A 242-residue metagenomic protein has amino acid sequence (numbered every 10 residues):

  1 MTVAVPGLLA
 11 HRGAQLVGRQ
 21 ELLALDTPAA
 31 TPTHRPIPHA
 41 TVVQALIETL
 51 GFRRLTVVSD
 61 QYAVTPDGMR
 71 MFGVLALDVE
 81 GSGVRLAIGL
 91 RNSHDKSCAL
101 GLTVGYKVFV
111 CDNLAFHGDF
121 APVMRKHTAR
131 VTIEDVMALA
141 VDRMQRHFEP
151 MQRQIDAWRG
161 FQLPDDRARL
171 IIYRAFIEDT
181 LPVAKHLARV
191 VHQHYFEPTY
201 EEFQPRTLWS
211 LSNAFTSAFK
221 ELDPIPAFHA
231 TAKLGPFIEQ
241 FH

Functional and structural regions predicted by a protein language model:
M1-L9, A14, D78-H242: Intrinsically disordered, low-complexity regions enriched in serine/threonine
M1-R70: N-terminal low-complexity, intrinsically disordered segments
P32, I47, A76-S82: Charge-dense, intrinsically disordered terminal/linker segments
